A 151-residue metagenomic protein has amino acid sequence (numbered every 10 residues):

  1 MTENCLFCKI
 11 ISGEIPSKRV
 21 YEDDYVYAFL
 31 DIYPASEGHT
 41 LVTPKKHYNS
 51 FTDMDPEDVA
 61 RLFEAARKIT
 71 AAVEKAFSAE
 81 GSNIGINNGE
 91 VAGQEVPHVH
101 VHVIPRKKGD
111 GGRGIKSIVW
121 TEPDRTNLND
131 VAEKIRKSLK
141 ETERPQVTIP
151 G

Functional and structural regions predicted by a protein language model:
M1-G151: HIT superfamily nucleotide-processing domains
